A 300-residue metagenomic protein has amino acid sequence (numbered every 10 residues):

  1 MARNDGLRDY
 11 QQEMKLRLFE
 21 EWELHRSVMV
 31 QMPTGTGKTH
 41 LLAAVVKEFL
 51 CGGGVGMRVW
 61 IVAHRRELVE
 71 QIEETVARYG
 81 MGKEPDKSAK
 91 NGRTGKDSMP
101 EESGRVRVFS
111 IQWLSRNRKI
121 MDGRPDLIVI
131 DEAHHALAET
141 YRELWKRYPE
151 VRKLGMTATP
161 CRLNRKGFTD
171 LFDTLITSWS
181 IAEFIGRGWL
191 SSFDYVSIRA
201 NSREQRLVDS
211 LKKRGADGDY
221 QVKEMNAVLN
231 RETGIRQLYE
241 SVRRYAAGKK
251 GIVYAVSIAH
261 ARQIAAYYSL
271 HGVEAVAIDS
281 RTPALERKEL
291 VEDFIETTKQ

Functional and structural regions predicted by a protein language model:
M1-Q31: Conserved pre-motif I regulatory segment
L24-V45, I252-V256, I278: Walker A/P-loop
V55, R66-R93: Conserved helix-turn-beta segment of the N-terminal RecA-like "Helicase ATP-binding" lobe in SF1/SF2 helicases
R58-V69, E224-H271: Conserved strand-helix element at the start of the C-terminal RecA-like helicase core
E70, P85-P100, R116, I252 (+2 more regions): Conserved helicase ATPase core of P-loop NTP-dependent helicases/translocases
R93-L127, A138-E143: Conserved helix/coil segment N-terminal to the catalytic DExD/H
H134-V196: Post-DEXD/H (motif II) to motif III coupling segment of the RecA-like Helicase ATP-binding lobe
L175-I252: Conserved interdomain linker/interface between the two RecA-like ATPase lobes of SF2 helicase motors
